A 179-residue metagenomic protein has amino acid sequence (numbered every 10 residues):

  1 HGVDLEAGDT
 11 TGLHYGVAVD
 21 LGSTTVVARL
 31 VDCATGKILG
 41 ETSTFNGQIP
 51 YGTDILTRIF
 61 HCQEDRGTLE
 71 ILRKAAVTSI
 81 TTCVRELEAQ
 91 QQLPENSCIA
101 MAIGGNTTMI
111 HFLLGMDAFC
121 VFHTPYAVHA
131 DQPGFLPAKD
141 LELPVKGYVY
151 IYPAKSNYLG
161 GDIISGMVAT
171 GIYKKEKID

Functional and structural regions predicted by a protein language model:
H1-A18, S23, T35, L72-K74 (+3 more regions): Nucleotide/phosphate-binding catalytic cleft detector across ATP-hydrolyzing and phosphate-transferring enzymes
D20-L21, A28-L30: Core alpha-helical transmembrane segments of integral membrane proteins
A28, T42, C83-A89: N-terminal cofactor/phosphate-binding cores enriched in small/glycine residues, especially glycine-rich loops such as
D32-E70: Short glycine-rich, Thr/Ser-proximal phosphate-binding strand/loop in the N-terminal lobe of ATP-dependent enzymes
L69-S79: Eukaryote-biased detector of low-complexity, proline/serine/threonine-rich segments and adjacent exposed loops
